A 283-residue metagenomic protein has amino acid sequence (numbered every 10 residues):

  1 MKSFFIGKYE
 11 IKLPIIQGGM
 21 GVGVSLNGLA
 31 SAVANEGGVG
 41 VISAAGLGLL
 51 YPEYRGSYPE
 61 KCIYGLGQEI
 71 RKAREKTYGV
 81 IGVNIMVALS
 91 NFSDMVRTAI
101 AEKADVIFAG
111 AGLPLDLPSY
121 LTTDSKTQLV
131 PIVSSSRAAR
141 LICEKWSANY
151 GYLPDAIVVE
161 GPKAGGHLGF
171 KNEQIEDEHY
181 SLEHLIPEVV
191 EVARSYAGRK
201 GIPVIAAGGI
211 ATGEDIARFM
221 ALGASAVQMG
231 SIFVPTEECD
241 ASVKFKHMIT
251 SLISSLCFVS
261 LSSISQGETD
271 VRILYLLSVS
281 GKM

Functional and structural regions predicted by a protein language model:
M1-R199: Active-site entrance/lid segments in N-terminal catalytic domains of soluble metabolic enzymes
I16, A164-I205, A211-M283: Conserved active-site-proximal phosphate/metal-binding subdomains
V24, I210-A211: Residue-level detector of alpha-helix initiation sites
